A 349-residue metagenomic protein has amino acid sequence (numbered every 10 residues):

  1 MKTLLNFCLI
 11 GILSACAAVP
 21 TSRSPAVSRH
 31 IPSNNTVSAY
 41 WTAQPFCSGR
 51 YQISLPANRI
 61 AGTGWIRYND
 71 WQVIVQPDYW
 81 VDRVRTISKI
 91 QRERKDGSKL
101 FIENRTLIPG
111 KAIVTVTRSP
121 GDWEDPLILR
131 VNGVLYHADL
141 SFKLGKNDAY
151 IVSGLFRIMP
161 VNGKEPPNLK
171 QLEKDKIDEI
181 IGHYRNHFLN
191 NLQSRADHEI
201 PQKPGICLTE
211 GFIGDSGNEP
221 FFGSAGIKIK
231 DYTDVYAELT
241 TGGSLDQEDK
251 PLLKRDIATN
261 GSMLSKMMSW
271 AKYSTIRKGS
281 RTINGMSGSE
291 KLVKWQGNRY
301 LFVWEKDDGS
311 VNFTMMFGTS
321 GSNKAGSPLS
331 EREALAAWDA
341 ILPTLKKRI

Functional and structural regions predicted by a protein language model:
K2-I10: Sec-dependent signal peptide recognition, specifically the positively charged N-region followed immediately by
S28-P45, P56-Y150: Post-signal peptide N-terminal segment of secreted/secretory-pathway proteins
A57-A61, G154-G205, F317-I349: Surface-exposed amphipathic alpha-helical segments
R92-N147, G242-G309: Signature of long, low-cysteine stretches enriched in small and polar/charged residues
A138-K170, G297-A325: A short, solvent-exposed beta-edge/loop patch
N162-N284: Acidic, serine/threonine- and glycine-rich low-complexity intrinsically disordered segments that serve as flexible
